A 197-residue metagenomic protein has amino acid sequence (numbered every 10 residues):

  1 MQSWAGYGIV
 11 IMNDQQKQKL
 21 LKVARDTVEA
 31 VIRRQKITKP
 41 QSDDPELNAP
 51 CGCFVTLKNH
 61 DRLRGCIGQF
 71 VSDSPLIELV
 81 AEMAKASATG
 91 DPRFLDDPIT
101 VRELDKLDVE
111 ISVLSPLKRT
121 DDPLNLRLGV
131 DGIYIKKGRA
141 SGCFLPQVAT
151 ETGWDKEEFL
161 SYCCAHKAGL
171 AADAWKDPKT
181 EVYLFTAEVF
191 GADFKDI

Functional and structural regions predicted by a protein language model:
G6-I197: Basic nucleic-acid-binding interfaces
